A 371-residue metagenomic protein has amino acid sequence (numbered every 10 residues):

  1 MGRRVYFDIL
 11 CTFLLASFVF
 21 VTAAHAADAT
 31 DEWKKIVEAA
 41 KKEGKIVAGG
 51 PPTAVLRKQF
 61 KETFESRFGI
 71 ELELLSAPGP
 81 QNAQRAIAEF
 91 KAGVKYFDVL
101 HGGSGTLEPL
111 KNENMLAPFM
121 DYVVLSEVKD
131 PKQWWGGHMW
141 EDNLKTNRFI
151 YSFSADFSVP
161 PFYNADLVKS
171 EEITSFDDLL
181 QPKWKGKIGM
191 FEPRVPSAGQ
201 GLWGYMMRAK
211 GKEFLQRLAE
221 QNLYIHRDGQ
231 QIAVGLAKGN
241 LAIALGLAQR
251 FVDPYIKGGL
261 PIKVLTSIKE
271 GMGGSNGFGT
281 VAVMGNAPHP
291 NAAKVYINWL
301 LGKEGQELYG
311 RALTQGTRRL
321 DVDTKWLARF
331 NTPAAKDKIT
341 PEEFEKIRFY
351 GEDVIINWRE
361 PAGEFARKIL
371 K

Functional and structural regions predicted by a protein language model:
D8-V21: Bacterial N-terminal signal peptides
A24-A26: Boundary at the C-terminal end of the N-terminal hydrophobic targeting segment
A29, K338-K371: Conserved C-terminal helix/tail region of periplasmic/extracytoplasmic solute-binding proteins
T30-K41, K45-E71, Y255: Short, polar/charged alpha-helical segment
V47-K61, E73-I87, K95-A233, A237 (+1 more regions): Extracytoplasmic ligand-binding site segments that recognize negatively charged/polar headgroups
T106-P109, I243-K263: A ligand-binding cleft/hinge motif common to bilobed small-molecule-binding domains
L215-A219, Y224-H226, G259-A287, A328-N331: Periplasmic-binding protein-like
G279-K346: Mature extracytoplasmic/periplasmic domains
